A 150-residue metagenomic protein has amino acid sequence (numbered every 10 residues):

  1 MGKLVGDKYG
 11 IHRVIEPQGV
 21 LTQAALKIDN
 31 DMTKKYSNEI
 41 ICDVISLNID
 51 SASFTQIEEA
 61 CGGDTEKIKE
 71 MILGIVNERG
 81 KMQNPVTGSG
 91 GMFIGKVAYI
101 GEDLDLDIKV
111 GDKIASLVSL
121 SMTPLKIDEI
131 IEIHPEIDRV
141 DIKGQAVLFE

Functional and structural regions predicted by a protein language model:
M1-V14: A eukaryote-biased signal for short, well-structured alpha-helical docking elements
Q18-D31: Short glycine/threonine/proline-enriched tight-turn/helix- or strand-capping micro-motif at secondary-structure
Q23-A25, S46, H134, A146: Generic secondary-structure boundary/loop-capping signal
T33-N48, E59-L120: Glycine-rich beta-strand-centered segment in the early N-terminal region that forms part of a ligand/cofactor-binding
A52-I57, L125: Cytochrome P450 core scaffold surrounding the K-helix E-X-X-R motif and the conserved "meander" helix-loop region
G91-I94, I114-E150: NAD(P)H dinucleotide-binding glycine-rich loop of Rossmann-like/cofactor-binding domains, especially the beta1-alpha1
